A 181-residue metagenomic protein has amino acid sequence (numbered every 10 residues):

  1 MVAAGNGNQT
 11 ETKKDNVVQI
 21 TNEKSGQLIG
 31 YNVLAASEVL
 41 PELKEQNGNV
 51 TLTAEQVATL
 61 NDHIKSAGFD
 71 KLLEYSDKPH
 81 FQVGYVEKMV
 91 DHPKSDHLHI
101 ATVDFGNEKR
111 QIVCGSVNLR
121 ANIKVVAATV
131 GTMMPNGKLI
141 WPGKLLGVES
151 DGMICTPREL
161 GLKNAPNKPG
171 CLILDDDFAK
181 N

Functional and structural regions predicted by a protein language model:
M1-N181: Phosphate-backbone binding interfaces of nucleic-acid-interacting proteins
